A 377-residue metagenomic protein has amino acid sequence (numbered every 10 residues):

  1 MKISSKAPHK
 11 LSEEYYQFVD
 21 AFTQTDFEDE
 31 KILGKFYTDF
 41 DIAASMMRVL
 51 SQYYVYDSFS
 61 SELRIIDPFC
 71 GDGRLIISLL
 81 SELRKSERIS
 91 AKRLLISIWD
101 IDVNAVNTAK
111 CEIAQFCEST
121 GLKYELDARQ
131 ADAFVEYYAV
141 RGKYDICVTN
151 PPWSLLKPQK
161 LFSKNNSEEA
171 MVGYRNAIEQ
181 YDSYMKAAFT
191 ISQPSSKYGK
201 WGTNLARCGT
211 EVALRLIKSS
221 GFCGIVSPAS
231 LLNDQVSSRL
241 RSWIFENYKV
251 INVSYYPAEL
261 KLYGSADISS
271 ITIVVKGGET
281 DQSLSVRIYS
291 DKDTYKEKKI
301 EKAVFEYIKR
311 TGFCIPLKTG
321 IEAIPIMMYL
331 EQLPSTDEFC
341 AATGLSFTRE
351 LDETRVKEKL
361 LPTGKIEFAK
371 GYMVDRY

Functional and structural regions predicted by a protein language model:
M1-K92, S97-Q115, D132, Y137 (+1 more regions): Class I S-adenosyl-L-methionine
S5, D20-F27, V55, A114 (+8 more regions): Generic surface-pattern signal
K31-I32, F36-S45, F69-I77, D100-T108 (+3 more regions): Signature of N6-adenine DNA methyltransferases within the class I
F59, G264, K359-L360: Sterically constrained small-residue positions within well-ordered secondary structures of folded domains
L63, A91, G142, Y248 (+1 more regions): Structured loop/turn residues at beta-strand edges in well-structured enzyme cores
R349-Y377: DNA target-recognition domains and sequence-specific DNA-contacting regions of bacterial/archaeal
